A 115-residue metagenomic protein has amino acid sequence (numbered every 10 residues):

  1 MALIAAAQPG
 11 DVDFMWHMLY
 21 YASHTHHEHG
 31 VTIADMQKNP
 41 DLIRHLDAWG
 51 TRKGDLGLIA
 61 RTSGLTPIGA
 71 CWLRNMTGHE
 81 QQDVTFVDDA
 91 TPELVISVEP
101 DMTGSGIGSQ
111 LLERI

Functional and structural regions predicted by a protein language model:
A2-H17: A short beta-loop-alpha structural element at the N-terminal edge of CoA-dependent acyl/N-acetyltransferase catalytic
H24-T25, I33-T62: Active-site rim helix/loop that mediates acceptor-substrate recognition in acyltransferases
G30-D47, M76-P92: Short, flexible, glycine-rich and Lys/Arg-enriched loop motifs at helix boundaries that contact anionic partners
T62-T103: Conserved acyl-donor/pantetheine-binding loop and adjacent beta-alpha core of acyl/acetyltransferases and related
G104-I115: Conserved acetyl-CoA-binding loop-helix of GNAT-fold acetyltransferases
